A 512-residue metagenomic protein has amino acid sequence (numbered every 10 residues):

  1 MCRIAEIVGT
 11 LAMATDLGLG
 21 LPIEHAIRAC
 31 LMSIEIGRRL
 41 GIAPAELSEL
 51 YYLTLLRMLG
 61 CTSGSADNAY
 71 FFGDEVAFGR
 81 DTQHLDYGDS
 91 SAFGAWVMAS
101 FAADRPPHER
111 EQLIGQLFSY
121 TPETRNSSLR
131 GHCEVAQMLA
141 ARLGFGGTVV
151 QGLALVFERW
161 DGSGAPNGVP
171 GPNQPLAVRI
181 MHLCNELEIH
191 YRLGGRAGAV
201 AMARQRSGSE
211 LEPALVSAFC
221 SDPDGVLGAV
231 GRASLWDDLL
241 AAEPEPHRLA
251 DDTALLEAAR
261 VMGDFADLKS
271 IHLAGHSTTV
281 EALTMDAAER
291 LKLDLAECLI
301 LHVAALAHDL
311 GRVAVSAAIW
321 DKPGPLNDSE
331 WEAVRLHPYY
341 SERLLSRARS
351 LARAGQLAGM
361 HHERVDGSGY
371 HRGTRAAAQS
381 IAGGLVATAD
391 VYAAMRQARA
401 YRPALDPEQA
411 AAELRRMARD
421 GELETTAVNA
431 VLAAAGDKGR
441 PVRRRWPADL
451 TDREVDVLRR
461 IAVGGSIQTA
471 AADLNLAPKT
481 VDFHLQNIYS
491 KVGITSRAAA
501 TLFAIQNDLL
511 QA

Functional and structural regions predicted by a protein language model:
C2-D449, V455: Histidine- and acidic-residue-rich, metal-dependent catalytic cores
A29, T495-D508: Short, basic, alpha-helical segments at the C-terminal edge of helix-turn-helix-like DNA-binding modules
A201, S217-A218, A412, R459 (+3 more regions): DNA-binding alpha-helical recognition surfaces that contact promoter or target DNA
D267, R459-V463, I505: Short, locally clustered residues in the helix-turn-helix/winged-helix DNA-binding domain
R402, A410-M417, R460, N475-A477 (+1 more regions): C-terminal structured "cap/appendage" subdomains that terminate the fold
V455-D456, A499: Pre-recognition alpha-helix immediately N-terminal to the DNA-recognition helix within helix-turn-helix or winged-helix
G464-A499: Recognition helix of helix-turn-helix DNA-binding domains
L510-A512: …primarily DNA-binding HTH/wHTH and HhH modules…
